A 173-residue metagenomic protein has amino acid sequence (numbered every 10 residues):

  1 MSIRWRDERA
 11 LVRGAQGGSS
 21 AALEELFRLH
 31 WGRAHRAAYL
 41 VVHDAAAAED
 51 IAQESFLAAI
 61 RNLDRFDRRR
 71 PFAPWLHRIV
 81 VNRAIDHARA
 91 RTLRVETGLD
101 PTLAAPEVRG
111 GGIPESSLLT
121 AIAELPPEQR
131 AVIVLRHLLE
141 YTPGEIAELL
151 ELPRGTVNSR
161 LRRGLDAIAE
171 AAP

Functional and structural regions predicted by a protein language model:
S2-I3, G14, H43, D100 (+4 more regions): C-terminal edge and immediately downstream basic/flexible tail or linker adjoining helix-turn-helix-like DNA-binding
R4-E8, D86, L93-I122, T142: Internal acidic/polar
V12-R36, I60, R130: A short, charge-rich alpha-helical start-of-domain segment used by transcription regulators
F27-A45, N62, I122, A167 (+1 more regions): Amphipathic, Lys/Arg- and hydrophobic-enriched alpha-helical face
D50-L57, R70-N82: Structural recognition of an alpha-helix C-terminal capping motif at a helix-to-coil junction
R61-R68, R78-G98: Arg/Lys-rich amphipathic alpha helix in sigma70-family domain 2
P74, V81, I85, L138 (+2 more regions): DNA-recognition helix of helix-turn-helix
V132-R136: A short pre-motif secondary-structure segment
